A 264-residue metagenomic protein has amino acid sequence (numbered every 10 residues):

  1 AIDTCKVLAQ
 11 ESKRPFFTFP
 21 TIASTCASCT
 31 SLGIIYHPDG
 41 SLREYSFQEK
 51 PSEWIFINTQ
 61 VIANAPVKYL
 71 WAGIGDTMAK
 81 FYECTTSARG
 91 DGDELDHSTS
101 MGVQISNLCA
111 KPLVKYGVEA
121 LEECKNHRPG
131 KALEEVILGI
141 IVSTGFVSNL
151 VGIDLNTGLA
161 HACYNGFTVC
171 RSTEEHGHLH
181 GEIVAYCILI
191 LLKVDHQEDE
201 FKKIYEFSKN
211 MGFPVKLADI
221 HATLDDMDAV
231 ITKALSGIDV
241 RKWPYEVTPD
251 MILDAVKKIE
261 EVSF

Functional and structural regions predicted by a protein language model:
A1-F16, E119-L133: N-terminal small/polar loop signature for handling phosphorylated ligands or for N-terminal nucleophile
V7-I105: A glycine/threonine-rich phosphate-anchoring loop and its flanking beta-alpha core in nucleotide/phosphate-binding
P66, C84-G92, V151-G152, V194-E200 (+1 more regions): Short helix-capping/linker segments at secondary-structure and domain boundaries
F81, T85, I140, C170 (+3 more regions): Generic structural signal for hydrophobic core residues of well-folded globular domains
F81, T85-R89, A120, S143 (+3 more regions): A short secondary-structure junction motif
E94-F207: Active-site segments that bind and position negatively charged phosphate/pyrophosphate groups
Q197-F264: C-terminal charged capping/lid subdomain of soluble metabolic enzymes
